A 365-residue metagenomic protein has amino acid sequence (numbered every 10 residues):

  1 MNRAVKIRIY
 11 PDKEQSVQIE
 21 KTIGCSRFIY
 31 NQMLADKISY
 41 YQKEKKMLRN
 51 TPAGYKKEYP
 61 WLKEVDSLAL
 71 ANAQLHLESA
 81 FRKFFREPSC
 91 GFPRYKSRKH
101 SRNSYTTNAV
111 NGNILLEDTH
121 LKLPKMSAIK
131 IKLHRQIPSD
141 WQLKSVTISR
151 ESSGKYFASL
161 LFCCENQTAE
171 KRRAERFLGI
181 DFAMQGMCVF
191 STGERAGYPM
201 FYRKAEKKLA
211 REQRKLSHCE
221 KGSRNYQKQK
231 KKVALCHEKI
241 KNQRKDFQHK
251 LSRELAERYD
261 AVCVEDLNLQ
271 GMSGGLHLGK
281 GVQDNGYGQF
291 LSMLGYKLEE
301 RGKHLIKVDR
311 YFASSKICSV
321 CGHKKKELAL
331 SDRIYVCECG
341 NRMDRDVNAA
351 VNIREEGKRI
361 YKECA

Functional and structural regions predicted by a protein language model:
M1-A365: Nucleic-acid substrate recognition interfaces
